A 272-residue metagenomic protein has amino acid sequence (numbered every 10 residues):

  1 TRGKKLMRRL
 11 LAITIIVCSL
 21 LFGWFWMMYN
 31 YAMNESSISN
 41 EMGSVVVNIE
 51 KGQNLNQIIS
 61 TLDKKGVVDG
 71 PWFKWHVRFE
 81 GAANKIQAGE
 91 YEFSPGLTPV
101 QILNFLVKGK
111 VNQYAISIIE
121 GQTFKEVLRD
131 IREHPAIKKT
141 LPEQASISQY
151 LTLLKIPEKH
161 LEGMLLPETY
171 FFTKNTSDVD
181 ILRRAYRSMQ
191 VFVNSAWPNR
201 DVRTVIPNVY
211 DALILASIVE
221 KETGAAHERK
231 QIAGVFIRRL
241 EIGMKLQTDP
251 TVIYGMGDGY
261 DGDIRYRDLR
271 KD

Functional and structural regions predicted by a protein language model:
R2-Q247, V252-Y254: Conserved catalytic or metal-liganding residues and their short signature motifs at active sites of enzymes
G255-D272: C-terminal soluble interaction/assembly domains
